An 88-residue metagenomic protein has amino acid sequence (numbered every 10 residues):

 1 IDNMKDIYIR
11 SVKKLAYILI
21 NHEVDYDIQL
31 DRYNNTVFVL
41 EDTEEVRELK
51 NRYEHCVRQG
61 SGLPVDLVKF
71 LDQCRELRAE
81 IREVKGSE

Functional and structural regions predicted by a protein language model:
I1-Q29: Short, charged/polar N-terminal "headpieces" of proteins
K14-A16, V37, K69: Intrinsic disorder/low-structure terminal segments
L30-R52, R58: Acidic, low-complexity, intrinsically disordered interaction modules
L49-E88: C-terminal basic regulatory modules in eukaryotic proteins
